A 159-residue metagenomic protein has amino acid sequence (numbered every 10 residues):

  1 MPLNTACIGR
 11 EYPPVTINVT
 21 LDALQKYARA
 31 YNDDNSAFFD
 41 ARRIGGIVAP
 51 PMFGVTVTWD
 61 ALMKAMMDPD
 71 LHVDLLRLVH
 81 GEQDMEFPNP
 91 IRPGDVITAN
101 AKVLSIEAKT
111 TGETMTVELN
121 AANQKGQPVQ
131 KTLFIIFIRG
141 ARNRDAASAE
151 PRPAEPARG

Functional and structural regions predicted by a protein language model:
M1-E82, N143-G159: Hot-dog-fold acyl-thioester-processing enzymes
M1-L3, E82, F87-G159: HotDog/MaoC-like acyl-thioester-processing domains
